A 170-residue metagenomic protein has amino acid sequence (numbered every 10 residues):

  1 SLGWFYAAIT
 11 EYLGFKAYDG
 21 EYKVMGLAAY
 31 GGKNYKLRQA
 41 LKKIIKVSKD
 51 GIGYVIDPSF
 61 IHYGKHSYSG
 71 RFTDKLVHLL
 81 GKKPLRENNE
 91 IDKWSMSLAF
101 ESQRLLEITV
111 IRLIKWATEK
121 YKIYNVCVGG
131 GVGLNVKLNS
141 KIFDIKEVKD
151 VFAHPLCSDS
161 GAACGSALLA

Functional and structural regions predicted by a protein language model:
S1-A170: Short acidic/glycine-rich loops and adjacent helix/strand connectors that line catalytic pockets where negatively
